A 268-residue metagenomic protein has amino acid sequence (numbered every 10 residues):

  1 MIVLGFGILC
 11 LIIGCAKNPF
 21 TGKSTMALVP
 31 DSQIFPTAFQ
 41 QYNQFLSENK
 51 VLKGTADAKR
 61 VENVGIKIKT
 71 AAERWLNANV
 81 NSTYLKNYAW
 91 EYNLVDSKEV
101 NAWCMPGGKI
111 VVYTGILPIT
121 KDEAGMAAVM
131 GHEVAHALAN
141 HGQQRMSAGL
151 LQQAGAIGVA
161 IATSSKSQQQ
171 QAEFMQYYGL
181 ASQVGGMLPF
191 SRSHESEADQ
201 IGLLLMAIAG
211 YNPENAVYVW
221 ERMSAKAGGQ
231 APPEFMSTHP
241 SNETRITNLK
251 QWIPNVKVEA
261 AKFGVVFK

Functional and structural regions predicted by a protein language model:
M1-V3, G14-K268: A Zn2+-metalloprotease active-site environment signal
I8-G14: Hydrophobic h-region of N-terminal signal peptides that target proteins for export in Gram-negative bacteria
